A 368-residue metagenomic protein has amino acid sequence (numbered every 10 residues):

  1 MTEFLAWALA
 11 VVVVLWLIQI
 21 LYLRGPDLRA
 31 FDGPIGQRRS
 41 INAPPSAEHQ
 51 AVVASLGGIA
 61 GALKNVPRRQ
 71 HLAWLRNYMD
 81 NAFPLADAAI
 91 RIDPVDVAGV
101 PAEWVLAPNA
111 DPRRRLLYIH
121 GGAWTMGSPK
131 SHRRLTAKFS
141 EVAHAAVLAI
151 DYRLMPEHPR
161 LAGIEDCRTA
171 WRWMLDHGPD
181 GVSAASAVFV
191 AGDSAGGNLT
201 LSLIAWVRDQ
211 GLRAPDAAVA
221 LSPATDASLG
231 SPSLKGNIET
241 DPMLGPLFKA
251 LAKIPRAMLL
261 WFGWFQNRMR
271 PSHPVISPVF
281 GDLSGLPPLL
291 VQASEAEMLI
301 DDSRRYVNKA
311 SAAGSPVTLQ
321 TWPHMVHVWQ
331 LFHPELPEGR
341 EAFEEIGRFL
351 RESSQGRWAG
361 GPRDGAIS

Functional and structural regions predicted by a protein language model:
M1-A82, R363-S368: N-terminal targeting or regulatory segments adjacent to alpha/beta-hydrolase or S9 domains
A6-L28, A89-S368: Alpha/beta-hydrolase superfamily serine-hydrolase fold, recognizing
G61-W104, A110: Non-catalytic accessory segments of hydrolases
